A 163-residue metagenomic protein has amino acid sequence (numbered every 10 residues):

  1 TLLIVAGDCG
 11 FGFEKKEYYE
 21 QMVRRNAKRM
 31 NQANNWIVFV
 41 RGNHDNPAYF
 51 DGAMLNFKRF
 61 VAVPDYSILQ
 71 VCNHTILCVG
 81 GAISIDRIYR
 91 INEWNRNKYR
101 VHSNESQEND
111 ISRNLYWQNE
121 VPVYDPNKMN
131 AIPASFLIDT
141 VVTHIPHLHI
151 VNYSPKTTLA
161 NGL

Functional and structural regions predicted by a protein language model:
T1-C72: Core catalytic region of metal-dependent phosphoesterases/phosphodiesterases, especially metallo-beta-lactamase-like
V38, V61-I68, A134, P155-L163: Binuclear metal-ion centers of metallo-dependent hydrolases, dominated by the metallo-beta-lactamase
H74-G162: Active-site-proximal loop/helix segment associated with metal-binding centers of metalloenzymes
